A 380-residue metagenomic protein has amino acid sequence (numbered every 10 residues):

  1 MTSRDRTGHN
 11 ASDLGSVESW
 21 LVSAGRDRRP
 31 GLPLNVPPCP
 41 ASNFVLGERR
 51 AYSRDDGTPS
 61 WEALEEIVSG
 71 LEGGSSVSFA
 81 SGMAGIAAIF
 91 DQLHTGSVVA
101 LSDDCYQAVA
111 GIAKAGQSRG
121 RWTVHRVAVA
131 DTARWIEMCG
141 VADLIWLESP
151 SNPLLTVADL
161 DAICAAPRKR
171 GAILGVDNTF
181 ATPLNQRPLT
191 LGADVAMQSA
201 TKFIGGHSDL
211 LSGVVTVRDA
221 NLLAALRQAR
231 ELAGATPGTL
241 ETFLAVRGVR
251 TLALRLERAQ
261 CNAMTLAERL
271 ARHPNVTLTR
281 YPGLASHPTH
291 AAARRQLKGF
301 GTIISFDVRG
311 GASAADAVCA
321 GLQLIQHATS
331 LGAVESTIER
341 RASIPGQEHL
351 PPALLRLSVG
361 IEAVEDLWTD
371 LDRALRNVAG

Functional and structural regions predicted by a protein language model:
T2-D13, S23, S76-H273: Conserved PLP-enzyme active-site core in the AAT-like
T2-I67, S358: N-terminal "arm"/small-domain region of PLP-dependent enzymes with the aminotransferase-like
T2-R4, I136, R255, A320 (+1 more regions): PLP-dependent enzyme catalytic core of the Aspartate aminotransferase-like
L14, E18-L34, S313-G346: C-terminal core of ALDH-fold dehydrogenases
V36-Q92, D104, A108-A115: Conserved N-terminal alpha-helix of the aminotransferase class I/II PLP-enzyme fold
L144, I173, V195, L278 (+2 more regions): Structural preference for beta-strand elements that scaffold enzyme active sites
A245-L254, G301-R309, L355-G360: Short, well-ordered beta-strand elements within core beta-sheets of diverse protein domains
M264-Q323, T329, R341-H349: Conserved small-domain helix->loop->beta segment predominantly found in fold-type I
